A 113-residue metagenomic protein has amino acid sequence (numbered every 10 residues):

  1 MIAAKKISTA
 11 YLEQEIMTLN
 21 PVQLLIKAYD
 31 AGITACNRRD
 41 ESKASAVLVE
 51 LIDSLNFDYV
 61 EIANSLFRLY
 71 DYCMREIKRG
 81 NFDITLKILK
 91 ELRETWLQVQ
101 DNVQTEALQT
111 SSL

Functional and structural regions predicted by a protein language model:
M1-D53, F57-L113: Surface/interface-facing alpha-helical segments and adjacent flexible terminal/loop regions used for partner/assembly
